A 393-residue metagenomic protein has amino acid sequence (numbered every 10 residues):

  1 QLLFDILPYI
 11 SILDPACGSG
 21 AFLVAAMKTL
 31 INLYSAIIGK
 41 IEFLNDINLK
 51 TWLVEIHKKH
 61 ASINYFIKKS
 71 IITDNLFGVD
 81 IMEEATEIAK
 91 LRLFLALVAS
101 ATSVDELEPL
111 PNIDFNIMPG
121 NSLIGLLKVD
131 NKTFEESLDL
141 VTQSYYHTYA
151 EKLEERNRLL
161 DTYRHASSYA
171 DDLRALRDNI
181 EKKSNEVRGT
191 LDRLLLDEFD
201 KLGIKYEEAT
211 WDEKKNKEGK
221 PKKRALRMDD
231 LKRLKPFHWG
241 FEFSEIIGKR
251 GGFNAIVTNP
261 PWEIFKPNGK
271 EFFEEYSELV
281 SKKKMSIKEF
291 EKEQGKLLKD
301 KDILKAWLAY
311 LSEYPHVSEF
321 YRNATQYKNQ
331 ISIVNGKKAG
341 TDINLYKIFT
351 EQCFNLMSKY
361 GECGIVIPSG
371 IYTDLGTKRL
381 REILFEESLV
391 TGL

Functional and structural regions predicted by a protein language model:
Q1-G376, L380, F385, L389: SAM-dependent methyltransferase catalytic region
T391-L393: Class I S-adenosyl-L-methionine
